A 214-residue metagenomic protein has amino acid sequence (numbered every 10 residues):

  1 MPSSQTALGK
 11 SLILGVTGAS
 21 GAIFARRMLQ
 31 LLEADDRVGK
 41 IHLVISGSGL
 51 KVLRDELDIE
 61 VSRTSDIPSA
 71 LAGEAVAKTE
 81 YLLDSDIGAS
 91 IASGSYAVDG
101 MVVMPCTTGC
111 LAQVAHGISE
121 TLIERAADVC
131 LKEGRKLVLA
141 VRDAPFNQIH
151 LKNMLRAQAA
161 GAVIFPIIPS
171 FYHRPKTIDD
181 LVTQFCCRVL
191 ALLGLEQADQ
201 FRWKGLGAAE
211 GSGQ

Functional and structural regions predicted by a protein language model:
M1-L137, P145-Q214: A cross-family phosphate/adenosyl-ligand binding-site feature
